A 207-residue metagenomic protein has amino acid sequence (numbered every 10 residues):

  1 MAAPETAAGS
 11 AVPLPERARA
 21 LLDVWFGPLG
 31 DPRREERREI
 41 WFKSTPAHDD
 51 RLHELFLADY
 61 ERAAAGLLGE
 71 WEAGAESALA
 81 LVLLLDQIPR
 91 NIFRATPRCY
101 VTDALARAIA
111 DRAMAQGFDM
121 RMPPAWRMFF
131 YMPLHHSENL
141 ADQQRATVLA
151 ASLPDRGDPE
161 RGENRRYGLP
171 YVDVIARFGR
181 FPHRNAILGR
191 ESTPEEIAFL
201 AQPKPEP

Functional and structural regions predicted by a protein language model:
A2-P207: Intrinsically disordered, low-complexity activation-like regions
